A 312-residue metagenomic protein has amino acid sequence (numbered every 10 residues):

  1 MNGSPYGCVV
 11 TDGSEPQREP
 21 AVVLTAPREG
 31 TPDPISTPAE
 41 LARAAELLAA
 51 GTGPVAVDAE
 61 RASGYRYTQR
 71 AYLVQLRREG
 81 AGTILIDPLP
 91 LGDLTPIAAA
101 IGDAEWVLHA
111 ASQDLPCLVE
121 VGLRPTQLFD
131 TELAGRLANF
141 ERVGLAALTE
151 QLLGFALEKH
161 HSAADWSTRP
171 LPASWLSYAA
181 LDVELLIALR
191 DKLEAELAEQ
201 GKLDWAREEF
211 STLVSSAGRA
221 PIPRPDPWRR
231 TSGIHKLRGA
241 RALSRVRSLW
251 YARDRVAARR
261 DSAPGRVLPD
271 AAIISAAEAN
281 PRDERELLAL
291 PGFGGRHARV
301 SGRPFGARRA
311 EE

Functional and structural regions predicted by a protein language model:
P5-V55, A59: N-terminal accessory regions of nucleic-acid-interacting proteins
V10, A173, L193-E312: Accessory DNA-binding and partner-docking regions appended to nucleic-acid-acting proteins, especially the terminal
R18, L24-P34, Q75-A100, A104-I187 (+1 more regions): Active-site-proximal helix-loop-helix substrate-binding element of RNase H-like nuclease domains
T52-P54, A71-L73, A81-T83: A common structural microfeature
E60-E79: An N-terminal structural lobe/cap that precedes and organizes the functional/catalytic core across diverse proteins
E60-G64, A134, G292: Short beta-turn/strand-loop junction motif enriched in small, turn-promoting residues
